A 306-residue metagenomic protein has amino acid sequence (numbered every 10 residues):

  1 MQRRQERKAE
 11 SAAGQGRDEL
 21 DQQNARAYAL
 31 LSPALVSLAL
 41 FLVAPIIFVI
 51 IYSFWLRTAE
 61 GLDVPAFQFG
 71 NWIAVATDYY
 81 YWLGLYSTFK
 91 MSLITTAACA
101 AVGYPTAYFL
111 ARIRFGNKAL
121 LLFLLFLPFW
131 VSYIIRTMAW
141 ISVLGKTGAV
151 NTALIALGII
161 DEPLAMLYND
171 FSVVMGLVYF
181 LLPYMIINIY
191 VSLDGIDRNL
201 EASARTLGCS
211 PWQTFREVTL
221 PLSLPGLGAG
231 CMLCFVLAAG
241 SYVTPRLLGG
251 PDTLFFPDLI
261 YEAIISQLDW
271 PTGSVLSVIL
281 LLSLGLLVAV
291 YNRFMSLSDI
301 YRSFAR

Functional and structural regions predicted by a protein language model:
Q2-S11, D18, W55, Y190-E201 (+2 more regions): C-terminal transmembrane helix and the adjacent membrane-cytosol boundary/short C-terminal tail of inner/organellar
Q2-V49, A119, F123: N-terminal signal-anchor/first transmembrane alpha helix
G16, E60, V64, F69 (+3 more regions): Membrane-interfacial helix termini and adjacent extracytoplasmic/periplasmic loops of multi-pass transporters
G16-R26, W72-Y80, P245-R293: Interhelical loop and adjacent transmembrane-helix boundary motif in polytopic membrane transport permeases
E19-D21, I94-F126, E201, N292-R293: Transmembrane-helix boundary motif in ABC transporter permease subunits
N24, Y28, F54-A97, P163 (+1 more regions): Periplasmic/extracellular loop-to-transmembrane helix junction in inner-membrane transport proteins
A34-V36, L40-A44, F123, L127 (+4 more regions): Transmembrane alpha-helices
V43-Y79, V143, T147-G148, G250-P251 (+1 more regions): Short membrane-interfacial helix/loop motifs at transmembrane-helix boundaries
